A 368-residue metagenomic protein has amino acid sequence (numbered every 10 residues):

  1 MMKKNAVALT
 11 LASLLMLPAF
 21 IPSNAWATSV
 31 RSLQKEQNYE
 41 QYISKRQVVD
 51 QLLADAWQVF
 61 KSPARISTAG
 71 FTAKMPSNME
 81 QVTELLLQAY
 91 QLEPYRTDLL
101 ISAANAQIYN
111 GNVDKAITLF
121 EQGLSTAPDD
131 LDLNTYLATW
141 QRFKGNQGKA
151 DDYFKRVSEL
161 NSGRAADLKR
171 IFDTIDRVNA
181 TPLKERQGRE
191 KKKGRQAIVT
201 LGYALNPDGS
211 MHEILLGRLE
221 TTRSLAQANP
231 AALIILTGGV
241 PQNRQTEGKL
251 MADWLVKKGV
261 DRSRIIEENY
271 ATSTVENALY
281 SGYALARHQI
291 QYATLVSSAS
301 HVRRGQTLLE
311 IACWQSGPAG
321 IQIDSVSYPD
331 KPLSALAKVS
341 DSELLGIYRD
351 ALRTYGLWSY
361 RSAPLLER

Functional and structural regions predicted by a protein language model:
M1-T10: Bacterial N-terminal signal peptides that target proteins for export
M16-N24: C-terminal segment of classical bacterial N-terminal signal peptides
W26-Q91, T97-D132, Y136-R142, Y153-S340: A structural signal for short, hydrophobic/glycine-enriched beta-strand patches
D341-R368: Low-complexity, Gly/Ser/Thr/Pro-rich intrinsically disordered linker/tail segments
